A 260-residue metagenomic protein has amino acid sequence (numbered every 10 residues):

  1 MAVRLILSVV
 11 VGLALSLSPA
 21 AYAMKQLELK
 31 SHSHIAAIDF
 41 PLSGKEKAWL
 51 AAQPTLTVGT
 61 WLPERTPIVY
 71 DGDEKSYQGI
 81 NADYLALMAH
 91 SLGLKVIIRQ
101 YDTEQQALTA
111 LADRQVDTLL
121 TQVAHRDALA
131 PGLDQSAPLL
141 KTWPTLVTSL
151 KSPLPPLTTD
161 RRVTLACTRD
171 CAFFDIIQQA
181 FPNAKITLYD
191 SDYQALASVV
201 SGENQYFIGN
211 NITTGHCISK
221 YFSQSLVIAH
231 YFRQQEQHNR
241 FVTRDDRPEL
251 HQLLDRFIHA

Functional and structural regions predicted by a protein language model:
M1-L5: Positively charged n-region of N-terminal signal peptides that target proteins for export
I6-S16: Bacterial N-terminal signal peptides
A23-V123, D127-P131, K185-Y189, L196-A197: Extracytoplasmic small-molecule ligand-binding "clamshell" domains of the periplasmic binding protein/Venus flytrap
M24-E46, A82-S91, K151-F174, Q178 (+2 more regions): Extended ligand-binding regions for polar small-molecule ligands
T57-P63, L133-P156, R169, R240-D245: Hydrophobic/proline-rich hinge and linker segments of small-molecule sensing/allosteric domains, predominantly
W61-R65, T103, V123-H125, S149-S152 (+4 more regions): Solvent-exposed coil/turn segments that connect beta secondary-structure elements in extracytoplasmic/periplasmic
V69-D73, A82-K95, Q135-A137, T158-R161 (+2 more regions): Ligand-binding cleft/hinge of the Venus flytrap
Q105, T109, L120-G132, A197-R233: A ligand-binding cleft/hinge motif common to bilobed small-molecule-binding domains
